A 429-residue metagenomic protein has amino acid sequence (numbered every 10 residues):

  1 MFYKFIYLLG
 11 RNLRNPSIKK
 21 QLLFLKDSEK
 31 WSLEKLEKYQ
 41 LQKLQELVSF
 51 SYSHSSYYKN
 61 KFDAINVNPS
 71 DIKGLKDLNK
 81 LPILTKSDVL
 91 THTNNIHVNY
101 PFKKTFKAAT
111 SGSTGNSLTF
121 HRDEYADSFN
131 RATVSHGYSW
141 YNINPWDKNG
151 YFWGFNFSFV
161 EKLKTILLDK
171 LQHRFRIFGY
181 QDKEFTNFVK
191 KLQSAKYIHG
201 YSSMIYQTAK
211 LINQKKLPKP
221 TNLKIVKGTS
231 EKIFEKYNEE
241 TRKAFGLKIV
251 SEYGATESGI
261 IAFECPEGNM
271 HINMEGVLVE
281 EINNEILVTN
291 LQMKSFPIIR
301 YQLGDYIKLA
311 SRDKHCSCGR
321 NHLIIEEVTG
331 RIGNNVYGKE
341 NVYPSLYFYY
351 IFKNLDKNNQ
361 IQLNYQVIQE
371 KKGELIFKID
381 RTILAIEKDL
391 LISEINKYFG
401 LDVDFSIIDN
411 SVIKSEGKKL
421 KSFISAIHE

Functional and structural regions predicted by a protein language model:
M1-A109, G115-K148, F155, Y197-H199 (+5 more regions): Nucleotide 5′-phosphate-binding alpha/beta core
S128, A132, H136, K148-M204: AMP-binding/adenylate-forming
L167-L168, K216-P218, E267-H271: Short, hinge-like loop/turn segments at secondary-structure boundaries
K170, N222, A244-K248: Short, structured coil segments at secondary-structure junctions
F175-F178, V250-E252, D404-D409: General small-molecule cofactor/ligand-binding pocket signal
G179-K183, A195-K236, S251-T256: Adenylate-forming
I198, Y301-F399: AMP-binding/adenylate-forming catalytic core of the ANL superfamily
I233-K314: Conserved AMP-binding/adenylate-forming
